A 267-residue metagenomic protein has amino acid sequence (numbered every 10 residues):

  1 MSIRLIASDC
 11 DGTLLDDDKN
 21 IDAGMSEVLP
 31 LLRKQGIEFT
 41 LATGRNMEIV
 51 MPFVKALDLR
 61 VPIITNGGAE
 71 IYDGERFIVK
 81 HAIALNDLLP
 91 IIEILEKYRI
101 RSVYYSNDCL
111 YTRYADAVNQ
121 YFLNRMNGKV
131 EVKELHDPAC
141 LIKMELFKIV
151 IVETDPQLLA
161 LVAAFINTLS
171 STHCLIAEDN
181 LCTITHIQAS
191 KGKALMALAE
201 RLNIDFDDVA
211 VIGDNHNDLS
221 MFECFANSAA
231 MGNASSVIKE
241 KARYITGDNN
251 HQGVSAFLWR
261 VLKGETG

Functional and structural regions predicted by a protein language model:
M1-L5, D22-A23, T183-G267: Mg2+-dependent phosphoryl-transfer enzymes with acidic/Ser/Thr/Gly-rich catalytic loops
M1-S8, P30, K34: Non-catalytic pre-domain segments flanking phosphatase-related domains
R4-D18: Asp-based phosphoryl-transfer active-site loop
D18-N119: Active-site phosphate-binding/coordination module
G36-T40, L59-V61, F147-K148, D207-D208 (+1 more regions): Short active-site oxyanion
L57-L59, G67, T168-S170, C224-F225 (+1 more regions): Short, structured coil segments at secondary-structure junctions
R60-N66, H81, C174-L175, S228-G232 (+1 more regions): Short hydrophobic/aromatic-enriched beta-strand-loop microsegments
I94, Y98-I212, H216-C224, N233: Conserved acidic, metal-coordinating active-site core of Asp-based, Mg2+-dependent phosphoryl-transfer enzymes
